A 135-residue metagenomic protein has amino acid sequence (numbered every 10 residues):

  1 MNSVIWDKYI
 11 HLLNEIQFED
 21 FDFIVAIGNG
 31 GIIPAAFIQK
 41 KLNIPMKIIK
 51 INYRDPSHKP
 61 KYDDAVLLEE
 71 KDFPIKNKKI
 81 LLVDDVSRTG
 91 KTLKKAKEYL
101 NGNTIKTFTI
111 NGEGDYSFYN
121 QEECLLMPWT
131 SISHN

Functional and structural regions predicted by a protein language model:
M1-D20, K71: Active-site-facing substrate-recognition patch
Y9-I10, I44-K79, R88-E98: Short, glycine/charge-rich flexible loops or terminal/linker lids adjacent to PRPP-binding catalytic cores
D20-N29: Short glycine-rich phosphate-binding loop at a beta-alpha junction
F23, K79-L81: Structural motif
G30-G31, R88: Alpha-helix capping/helix-boundary segments
G31-A35, Q39, L93: Short, highly selective alpha-helical patches that border small-molecule cofactor pockets in redox/cofactor-processing
I44, I49, K97-N135: PRPP-dependent phosphoribosyltransferase catalytic core
D85: Substrate/cofactor-recognition hotspot
